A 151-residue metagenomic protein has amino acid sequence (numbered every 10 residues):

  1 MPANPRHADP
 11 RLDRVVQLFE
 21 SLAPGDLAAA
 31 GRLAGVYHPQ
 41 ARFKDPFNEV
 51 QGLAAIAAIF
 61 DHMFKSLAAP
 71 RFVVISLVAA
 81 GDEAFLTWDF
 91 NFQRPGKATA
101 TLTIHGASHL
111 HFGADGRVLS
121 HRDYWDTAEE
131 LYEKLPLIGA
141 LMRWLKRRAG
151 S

Functional and structural regions predicted by a protein language model:
M1-G35, R148: Short, low-complexity N-terminal intrinsically disordered segments enriched in polar/charged residues
P2-A3, K65-R71, I75-S151: A beta-strand edge to alpha-helix "cap/lid" segment located at domain peripheries
P10-R14, A55, L102: Soluble or luminal CAZymes and related metallo-dependent hydrolases
Q17-A23, P46, V74, G106: Short, charged low-complexity linear motifs
A29-A84: A solvent-exposed, acidic/Ser-Thr-rich amphipathic alpha-helical stretch
